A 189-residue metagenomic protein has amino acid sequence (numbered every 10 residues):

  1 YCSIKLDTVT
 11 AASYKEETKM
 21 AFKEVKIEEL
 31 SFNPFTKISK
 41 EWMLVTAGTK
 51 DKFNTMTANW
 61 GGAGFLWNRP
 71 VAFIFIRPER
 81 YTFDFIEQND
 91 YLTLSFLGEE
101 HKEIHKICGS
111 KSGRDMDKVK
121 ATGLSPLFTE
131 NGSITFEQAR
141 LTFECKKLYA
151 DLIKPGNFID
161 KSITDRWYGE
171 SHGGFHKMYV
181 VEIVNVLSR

Functional and structural regions predicted by a protein language model:
Y1-K19: Short, Lys/Arg-enriched N-terminal segments with co-localized hydrophobic residues within the first ~10-30 amino acids
M20-A58, G62-R189: Active-site-proximal mixed secondary-structure blocks
